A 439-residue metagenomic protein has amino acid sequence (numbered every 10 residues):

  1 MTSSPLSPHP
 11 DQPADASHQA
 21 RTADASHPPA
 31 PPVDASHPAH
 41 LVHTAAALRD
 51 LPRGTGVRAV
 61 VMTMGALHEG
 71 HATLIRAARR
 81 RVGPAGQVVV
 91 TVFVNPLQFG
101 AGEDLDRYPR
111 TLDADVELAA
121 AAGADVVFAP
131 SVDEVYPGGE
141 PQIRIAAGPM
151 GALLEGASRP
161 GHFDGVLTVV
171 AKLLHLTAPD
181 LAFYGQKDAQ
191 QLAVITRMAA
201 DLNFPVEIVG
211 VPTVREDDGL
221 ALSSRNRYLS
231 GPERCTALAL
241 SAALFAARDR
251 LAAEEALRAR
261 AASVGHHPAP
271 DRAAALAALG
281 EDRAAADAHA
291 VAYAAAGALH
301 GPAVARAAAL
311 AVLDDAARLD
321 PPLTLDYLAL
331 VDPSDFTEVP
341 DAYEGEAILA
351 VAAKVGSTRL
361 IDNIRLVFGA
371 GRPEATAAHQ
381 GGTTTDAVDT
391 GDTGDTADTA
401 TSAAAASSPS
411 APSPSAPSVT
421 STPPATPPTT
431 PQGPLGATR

Functional and structural regions predicted by a protein language model:
T2-D11, D15-H18, D24-D320, V331 (+4 more regions): Nucleotidyltransferase catalytic core that binds NTPs
S3-S7, S17, S26, S402 (+1 more regions): Serine residues within intrinsically disordered or low-complexity segments
D11-A14, Q19-A23, P28-V33, T385-T401 (+1 more regions): Intrinsically disordered, low-complexity tandem-repeat regions
A307, A311-R359: Acidic/histidine-rich
I348-A406, A416-R439: Generic C-terminus detector
